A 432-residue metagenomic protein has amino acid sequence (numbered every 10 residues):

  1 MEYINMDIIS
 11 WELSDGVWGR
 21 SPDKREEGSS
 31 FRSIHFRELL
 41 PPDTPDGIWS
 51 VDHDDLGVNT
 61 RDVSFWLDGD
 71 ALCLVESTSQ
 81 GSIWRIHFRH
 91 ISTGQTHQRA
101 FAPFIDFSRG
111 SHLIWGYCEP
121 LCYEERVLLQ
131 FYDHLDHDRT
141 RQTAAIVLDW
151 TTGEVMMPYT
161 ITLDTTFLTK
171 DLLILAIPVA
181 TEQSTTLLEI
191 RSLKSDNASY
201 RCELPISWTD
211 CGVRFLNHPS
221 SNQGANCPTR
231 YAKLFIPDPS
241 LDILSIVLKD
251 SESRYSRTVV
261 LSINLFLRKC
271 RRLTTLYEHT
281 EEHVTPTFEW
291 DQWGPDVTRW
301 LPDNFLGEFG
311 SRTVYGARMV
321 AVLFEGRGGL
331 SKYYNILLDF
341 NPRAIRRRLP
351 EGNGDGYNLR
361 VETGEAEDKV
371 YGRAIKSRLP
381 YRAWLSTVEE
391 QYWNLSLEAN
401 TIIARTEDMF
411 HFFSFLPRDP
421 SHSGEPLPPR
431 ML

Functional and structural regions predicted by a protein language model:
M1-W49, S184-L432: Extended alpha-helical scaffolding segments
P22-R214: Fungal eukaryote-biased detector of long internal structured cores
